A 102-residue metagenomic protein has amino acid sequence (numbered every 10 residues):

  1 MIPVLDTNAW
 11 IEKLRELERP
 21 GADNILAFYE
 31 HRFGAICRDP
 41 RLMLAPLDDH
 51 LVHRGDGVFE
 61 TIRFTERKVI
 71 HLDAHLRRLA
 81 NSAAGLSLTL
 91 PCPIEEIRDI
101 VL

Functional and structural regions predicted by a protein language model:
M1-L102: Conserved alpha/beta cores of soluble small-molecule-handling proteins
